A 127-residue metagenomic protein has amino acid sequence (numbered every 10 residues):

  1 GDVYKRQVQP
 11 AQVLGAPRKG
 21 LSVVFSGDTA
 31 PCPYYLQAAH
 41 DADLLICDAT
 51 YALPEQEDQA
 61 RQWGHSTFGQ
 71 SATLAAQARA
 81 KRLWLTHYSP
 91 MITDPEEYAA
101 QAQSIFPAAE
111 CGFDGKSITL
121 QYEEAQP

Functional and structural regions predicted by a protein language model:
G1-Y4: Short, small-residue-biased leader/transition segments that mark boundaries at the very start of proteins
Q7-S117: Cap/insert and terminal regions of metallo-dependent hydrolase folds
Q121-P127: Short, surface-exposed amphipathic charged segments that create phosphate/polyanion-binding patches used for binding
